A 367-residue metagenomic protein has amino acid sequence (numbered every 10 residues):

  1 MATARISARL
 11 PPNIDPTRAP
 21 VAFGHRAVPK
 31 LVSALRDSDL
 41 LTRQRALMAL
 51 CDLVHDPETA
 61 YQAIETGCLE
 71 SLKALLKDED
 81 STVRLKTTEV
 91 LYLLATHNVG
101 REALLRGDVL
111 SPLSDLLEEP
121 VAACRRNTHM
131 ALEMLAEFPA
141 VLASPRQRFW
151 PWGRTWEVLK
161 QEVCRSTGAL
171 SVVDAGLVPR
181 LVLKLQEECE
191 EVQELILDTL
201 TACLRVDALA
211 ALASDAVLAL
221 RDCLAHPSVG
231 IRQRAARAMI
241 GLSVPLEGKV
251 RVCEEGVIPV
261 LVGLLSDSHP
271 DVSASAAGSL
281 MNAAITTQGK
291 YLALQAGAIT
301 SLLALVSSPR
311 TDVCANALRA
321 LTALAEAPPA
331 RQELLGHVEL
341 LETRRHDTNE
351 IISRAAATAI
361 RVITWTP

Functional and structural regions predicted by a protein language model:
M1-P367: Long amphipathic alpha-helical tracts in eukaryotic proteins
